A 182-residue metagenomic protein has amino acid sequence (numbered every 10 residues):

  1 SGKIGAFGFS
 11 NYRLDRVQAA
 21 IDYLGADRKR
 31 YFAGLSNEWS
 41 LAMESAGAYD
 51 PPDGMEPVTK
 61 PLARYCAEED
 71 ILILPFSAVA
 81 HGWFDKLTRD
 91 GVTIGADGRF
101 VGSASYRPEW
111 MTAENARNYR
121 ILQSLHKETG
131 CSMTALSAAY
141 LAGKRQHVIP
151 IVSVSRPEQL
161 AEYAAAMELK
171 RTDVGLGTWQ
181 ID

Functional and structural regions predicted by a protein language model:
S1-I181: Beta/alpha (TIM)-barrel catalytic core signal, keyed to glycine-rich beta->alpha loops juxtaposed to Asp/Glu that bind
